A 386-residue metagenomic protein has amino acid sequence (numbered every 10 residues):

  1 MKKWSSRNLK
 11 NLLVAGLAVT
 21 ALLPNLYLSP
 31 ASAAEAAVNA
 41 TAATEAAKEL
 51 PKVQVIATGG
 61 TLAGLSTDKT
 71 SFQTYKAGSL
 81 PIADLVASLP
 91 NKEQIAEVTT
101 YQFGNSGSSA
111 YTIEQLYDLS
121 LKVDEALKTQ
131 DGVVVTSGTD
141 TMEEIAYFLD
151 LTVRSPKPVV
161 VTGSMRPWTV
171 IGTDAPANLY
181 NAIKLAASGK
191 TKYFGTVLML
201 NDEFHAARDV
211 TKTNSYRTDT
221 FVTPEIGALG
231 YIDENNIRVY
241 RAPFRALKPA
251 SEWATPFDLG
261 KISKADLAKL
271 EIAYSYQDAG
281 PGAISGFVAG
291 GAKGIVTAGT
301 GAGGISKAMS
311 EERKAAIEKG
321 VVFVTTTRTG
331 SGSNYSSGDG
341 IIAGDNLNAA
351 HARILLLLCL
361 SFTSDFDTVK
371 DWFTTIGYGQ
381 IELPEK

Functional and structural regions predicted by a protein language model:
K2-A15: Bacterial N-terminal signal peptides that target proteins for export
T20-P30: C-terminal segment of classical bacterial N-terminal signal peptides
V38-D124: ATP/NTP phosphate-donor binding region
A43-T44, A302-K386: C-terminal non-catalytic interaction/assembly regions of soluble proteins
E49-L50, I56, S66, P81-K92 (+2 more regions): Accessory alpha-helical/coil subdomains and C-terminal extensions that flank or cap enzyme catalytic cores
S137-K157, I305-K314: Short Gly/Thr/Asp-enriched flexible loops that form oxyanion-binding sites at enzyme active sites
A146-A177, I183-A187, I317-T327: Short, acidic/small-residue loops that bind anionic groups at enzyme active sites
T162-E234: Internal gly/pro-rich beta-alpha loop/helix module that stabilizes soluble enzyme cofactors or their anionic handles
